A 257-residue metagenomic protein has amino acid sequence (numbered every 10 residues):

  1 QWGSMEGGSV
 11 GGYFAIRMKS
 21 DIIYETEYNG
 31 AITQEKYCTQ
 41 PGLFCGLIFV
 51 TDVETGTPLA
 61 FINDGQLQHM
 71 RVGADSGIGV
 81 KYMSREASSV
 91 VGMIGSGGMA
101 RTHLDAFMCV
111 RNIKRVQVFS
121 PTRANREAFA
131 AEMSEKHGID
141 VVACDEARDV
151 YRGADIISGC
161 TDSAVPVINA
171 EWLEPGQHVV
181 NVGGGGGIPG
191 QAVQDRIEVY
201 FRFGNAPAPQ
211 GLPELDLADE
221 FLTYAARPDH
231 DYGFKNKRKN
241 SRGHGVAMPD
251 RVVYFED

Functional and structural regions predicted by a protein language model:
Q1-H69, G77, A87: N-terminal ligand-binding/catalytic initiation module
S84-V90, N112, E174-P175: Short helix-loop-beta connector
S96-G97: Glycine-rich Rossmann-fold phosphate-binding loop(s) that bind the pyrophosphate of adenine dinucleotide cofactors
A100-R101: N-terminal Rossmann-fold NAD(P) dinucleotide-binding loop
V110-H137: NAD(P)-binding Rossmann-fold cofactor-contacting core
I139-A154, A170: Short acidic low-complexity segments
I156, S163-H178: Rossmann-fold NAD(P) dinucleotide-binding segment
G190-D257: Adenosine-phosphate binding glycine-rich loop
